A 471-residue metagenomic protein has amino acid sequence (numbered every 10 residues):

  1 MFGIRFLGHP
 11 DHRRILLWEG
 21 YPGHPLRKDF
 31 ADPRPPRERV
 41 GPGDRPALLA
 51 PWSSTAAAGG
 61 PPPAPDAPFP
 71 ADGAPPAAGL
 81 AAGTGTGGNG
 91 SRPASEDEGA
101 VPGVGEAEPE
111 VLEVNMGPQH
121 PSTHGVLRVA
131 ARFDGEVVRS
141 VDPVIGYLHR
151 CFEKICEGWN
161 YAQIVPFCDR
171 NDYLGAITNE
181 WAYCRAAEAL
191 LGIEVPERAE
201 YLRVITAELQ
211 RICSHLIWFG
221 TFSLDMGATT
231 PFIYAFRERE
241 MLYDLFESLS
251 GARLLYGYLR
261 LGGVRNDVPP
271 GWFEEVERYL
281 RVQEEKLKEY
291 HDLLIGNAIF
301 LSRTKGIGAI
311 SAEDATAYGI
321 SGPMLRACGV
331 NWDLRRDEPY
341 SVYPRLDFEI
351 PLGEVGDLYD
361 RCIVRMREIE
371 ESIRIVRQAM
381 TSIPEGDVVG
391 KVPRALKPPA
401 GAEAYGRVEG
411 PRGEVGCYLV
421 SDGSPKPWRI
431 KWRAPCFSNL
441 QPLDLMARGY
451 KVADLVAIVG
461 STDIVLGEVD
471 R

Functional and structural regions predicted by a protein language model:
M1: Active-site-adjacent structural patch at catalytic or cofactor/ligand-binding sites
H9-R13: A short, aromatic/hydrophobic, helix- or strand-capping loop or linear motif that either lines the entrance/gate
I15-P70: Short terminal or interdomain "cap/linker" segment that borders an active site or interface and mediates
E19, P61, P65-H124, R128 (+2 more regions): Active-site bordering "gate/hinge" segments that shape substrate access to catalytic or cofactor-binding pockets
